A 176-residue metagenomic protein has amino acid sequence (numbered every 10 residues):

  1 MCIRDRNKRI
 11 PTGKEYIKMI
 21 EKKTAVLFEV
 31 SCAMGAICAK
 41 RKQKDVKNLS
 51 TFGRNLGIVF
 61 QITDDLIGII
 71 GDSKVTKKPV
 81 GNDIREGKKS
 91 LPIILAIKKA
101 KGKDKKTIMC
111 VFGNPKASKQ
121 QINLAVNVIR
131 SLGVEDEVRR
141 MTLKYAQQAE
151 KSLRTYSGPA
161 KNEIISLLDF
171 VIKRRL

Functional and structural regions predicted by a protein language model:
M1-L176: All-alpha prenyltransferase/terpene-synthase fold signal
